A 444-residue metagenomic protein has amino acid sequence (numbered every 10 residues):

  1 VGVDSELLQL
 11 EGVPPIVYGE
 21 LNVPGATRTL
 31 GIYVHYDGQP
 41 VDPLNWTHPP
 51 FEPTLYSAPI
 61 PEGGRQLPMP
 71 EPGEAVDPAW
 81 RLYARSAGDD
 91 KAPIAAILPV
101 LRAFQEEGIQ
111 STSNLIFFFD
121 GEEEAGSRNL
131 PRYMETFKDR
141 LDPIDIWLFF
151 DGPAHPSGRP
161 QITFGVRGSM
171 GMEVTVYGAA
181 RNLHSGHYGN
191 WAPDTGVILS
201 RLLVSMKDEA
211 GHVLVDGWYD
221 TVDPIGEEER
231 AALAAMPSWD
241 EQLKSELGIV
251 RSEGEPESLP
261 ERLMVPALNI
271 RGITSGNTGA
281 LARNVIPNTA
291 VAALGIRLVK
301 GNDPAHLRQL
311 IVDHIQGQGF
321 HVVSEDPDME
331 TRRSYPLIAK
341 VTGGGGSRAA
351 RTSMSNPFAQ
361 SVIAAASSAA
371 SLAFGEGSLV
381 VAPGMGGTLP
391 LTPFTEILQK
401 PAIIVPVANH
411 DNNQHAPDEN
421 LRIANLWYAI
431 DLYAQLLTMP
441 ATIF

Functional and structural regions predicted by a protein language model:
V1-A87, I94, E106-S113, L294: Acidic/His- and Gly-rich active-site-bordering loop/insert found across diverse amide/peptide-bond hydrolases
T29, I144-D145, P401: Conserved acidic residues
Y36-G38, F118-S127, F150-H155, G178-A180 (+2 more regions): Acidic, glycine-rich active-site loops and adjacent beta-strand->loop/helix elements that engage anionic groups
H48, T112, P143, G165-G171 (+2 more regions): Short, solvent-exposed loop/turn segments at the edges of secondary structure
E74-G165, F444: Acidic/histidine-rich catalytic neighborhood of metal-dependent amide-processing enzymes
A92-A103, I198-R201, P393, Y428-L432: Short amphipathic alpha-helical face segments that pack within enzyme cores and frequently flank/anchor catalytic
L115, N129, Y133, L148 (+5 more regions): Extended, hydrophobic alpha-helical segments in both membrane/secreted and soluble proteins
H155-S157, G171-E173, Y177-N420, A424 (+2 more regions): Metal-dependent amide/peptide-bond hydrolase catalytic core, centered on the "pita-bread" metallohydrolase fold
